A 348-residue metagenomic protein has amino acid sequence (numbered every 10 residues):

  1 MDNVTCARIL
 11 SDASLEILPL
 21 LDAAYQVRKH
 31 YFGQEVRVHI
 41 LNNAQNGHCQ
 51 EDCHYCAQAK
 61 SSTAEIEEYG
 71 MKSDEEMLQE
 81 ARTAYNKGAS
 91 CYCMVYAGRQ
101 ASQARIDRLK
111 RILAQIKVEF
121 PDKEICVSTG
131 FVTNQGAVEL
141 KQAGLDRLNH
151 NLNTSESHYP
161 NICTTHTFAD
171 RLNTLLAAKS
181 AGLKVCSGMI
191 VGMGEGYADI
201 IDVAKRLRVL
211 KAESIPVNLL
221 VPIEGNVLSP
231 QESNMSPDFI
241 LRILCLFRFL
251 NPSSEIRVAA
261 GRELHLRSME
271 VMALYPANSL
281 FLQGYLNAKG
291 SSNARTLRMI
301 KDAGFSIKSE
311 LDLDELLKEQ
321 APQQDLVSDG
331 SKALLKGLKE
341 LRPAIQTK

Functional and structural regions predicted by a protein language model:
M1-H30, E35: Terminal or standalone catalytic/regulatory effector modules within metabolic enzymes and repeat proteins
M1-L15, R208-K348: Auxiliary Fe-S-binding modules of radical SAM enzymes
D2, K60-G188, G192-M193, Y197-D199 (+1 more regions): Conserved Radical SAM active-site core
L10, R28-K29, Y85, K117 (+3 more regions): N-terminal cationic-hydrophobic initiation segments that often serve targeting/anchoring roles
L21, Q50, I106-L109, Y197-I201 (+2 more regions): Conserved strand-to-helix beginnings and helix N-cap segments that scaffold or border functional pockets
L21-S62, Y69-C93: N-terminal pre-triad scaffold of radical SAM enzymes
Y25-Q26, A114, C245, V271: Active-site phosphate/pyrophosphate- and oxyanion-stabilizing loops and adjacent acidic/basic residues in soluble
V36-L41, Y92-M94, I125-V127, L148-H150 (+4 more regions): Hydrophobic faces of well-ordered beta-strands that scaffold small-molecule active sites in alpha/beta enzyme cores
